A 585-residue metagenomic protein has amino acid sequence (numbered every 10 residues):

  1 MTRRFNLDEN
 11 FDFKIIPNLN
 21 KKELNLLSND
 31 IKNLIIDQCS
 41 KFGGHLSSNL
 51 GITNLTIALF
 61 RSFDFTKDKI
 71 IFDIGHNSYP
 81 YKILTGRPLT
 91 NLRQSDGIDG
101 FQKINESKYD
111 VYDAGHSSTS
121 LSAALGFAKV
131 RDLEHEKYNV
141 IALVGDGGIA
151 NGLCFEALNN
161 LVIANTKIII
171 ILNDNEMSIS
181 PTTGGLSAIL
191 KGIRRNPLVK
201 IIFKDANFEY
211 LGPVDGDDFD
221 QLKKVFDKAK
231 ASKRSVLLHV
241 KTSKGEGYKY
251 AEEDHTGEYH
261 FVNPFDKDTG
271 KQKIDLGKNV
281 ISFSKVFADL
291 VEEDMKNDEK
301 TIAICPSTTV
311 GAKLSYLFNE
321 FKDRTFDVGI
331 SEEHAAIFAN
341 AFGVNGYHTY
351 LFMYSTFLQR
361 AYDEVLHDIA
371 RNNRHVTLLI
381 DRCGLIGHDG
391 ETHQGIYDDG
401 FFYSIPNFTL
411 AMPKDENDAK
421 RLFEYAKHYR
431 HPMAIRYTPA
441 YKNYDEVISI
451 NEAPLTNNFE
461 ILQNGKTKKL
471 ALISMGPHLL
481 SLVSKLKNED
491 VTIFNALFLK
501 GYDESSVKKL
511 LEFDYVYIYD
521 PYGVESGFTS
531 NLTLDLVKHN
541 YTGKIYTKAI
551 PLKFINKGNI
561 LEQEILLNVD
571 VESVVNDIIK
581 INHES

Functional and structural regions predicted by a protein language model:
T2-I83, D215, F219, H239: N-terminal amphipathic, basic-rich helices that act as targeting or association modules
N33-S40, G97-A114, E136-I141, Y316-F326 (+3 more regions): Glycine/charged-rich beta-loop-alpha catalytic/anionic-binding loops adjacent to active sites
H45-A164, T301, P306, L314-S315: Cofactor-binding active-site loop characterized by glycine-rich and histidine/acidic residues
K69, Y248-L358, E364-R374, S474-H478: Non-catalytic terminal/interface segments that mediate subunit docking, oligomerization, and allosteric communication
I74-Y79, V144-N151, L172-S178, D217 (+10 more regions): Acidic, glycine-rich active-site loops and adjacent beta-strand->loop/helix elements that engage anionic groups
L89-I98, I163-M177, A370-R382: A glycine-rich helix N-cap at a beta->alpha junction
D110-F265, K271-V280, S284-D289, F408-D514: Glycine-rich ThDP/TPP pyrophosphate-binding loop and its adjacent helix/strand module within ThDP-dependent enzymes
K267-D275, G387-D389, F408-T409, T529-S585: Peripheral docking tails and interdomain loops at the edges of cofactor- or intermediate-handling domains
